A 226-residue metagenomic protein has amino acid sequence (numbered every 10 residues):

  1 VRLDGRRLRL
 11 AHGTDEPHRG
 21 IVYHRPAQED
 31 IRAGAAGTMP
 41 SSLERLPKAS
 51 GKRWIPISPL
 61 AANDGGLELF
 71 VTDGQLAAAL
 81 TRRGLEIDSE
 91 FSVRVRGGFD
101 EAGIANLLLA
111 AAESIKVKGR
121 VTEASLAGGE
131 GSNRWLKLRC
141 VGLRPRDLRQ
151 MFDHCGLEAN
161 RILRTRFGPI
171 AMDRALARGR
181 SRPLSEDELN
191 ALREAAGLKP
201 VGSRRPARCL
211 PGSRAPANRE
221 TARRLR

Functional and structural regions predicted by a protein language model:
V1-R226: Basic, flexible Lys/Arg- and Gly-enriched helix-loop patches that mediate nucleic-acid binding at interfaces with rRNA
